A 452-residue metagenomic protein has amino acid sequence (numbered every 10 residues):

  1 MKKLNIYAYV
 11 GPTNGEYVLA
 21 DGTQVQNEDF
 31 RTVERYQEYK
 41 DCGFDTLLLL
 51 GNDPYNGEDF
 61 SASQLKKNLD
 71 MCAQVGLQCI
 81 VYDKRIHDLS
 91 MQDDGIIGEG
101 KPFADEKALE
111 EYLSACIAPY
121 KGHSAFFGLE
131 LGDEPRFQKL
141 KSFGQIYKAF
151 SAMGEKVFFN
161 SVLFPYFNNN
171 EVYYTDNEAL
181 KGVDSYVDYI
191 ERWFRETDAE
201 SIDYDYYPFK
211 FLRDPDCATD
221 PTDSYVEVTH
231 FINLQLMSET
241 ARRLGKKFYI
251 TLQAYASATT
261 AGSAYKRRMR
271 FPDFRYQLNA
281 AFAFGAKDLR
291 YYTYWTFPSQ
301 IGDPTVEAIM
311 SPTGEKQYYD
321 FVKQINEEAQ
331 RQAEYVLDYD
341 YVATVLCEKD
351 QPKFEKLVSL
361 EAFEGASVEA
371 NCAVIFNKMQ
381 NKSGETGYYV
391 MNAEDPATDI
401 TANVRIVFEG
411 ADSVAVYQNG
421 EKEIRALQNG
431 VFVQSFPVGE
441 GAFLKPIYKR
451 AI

Functional and structural regions predicted by a protein language model:
M1-I452: Glycan-processing catalytic domains of CAZymes
